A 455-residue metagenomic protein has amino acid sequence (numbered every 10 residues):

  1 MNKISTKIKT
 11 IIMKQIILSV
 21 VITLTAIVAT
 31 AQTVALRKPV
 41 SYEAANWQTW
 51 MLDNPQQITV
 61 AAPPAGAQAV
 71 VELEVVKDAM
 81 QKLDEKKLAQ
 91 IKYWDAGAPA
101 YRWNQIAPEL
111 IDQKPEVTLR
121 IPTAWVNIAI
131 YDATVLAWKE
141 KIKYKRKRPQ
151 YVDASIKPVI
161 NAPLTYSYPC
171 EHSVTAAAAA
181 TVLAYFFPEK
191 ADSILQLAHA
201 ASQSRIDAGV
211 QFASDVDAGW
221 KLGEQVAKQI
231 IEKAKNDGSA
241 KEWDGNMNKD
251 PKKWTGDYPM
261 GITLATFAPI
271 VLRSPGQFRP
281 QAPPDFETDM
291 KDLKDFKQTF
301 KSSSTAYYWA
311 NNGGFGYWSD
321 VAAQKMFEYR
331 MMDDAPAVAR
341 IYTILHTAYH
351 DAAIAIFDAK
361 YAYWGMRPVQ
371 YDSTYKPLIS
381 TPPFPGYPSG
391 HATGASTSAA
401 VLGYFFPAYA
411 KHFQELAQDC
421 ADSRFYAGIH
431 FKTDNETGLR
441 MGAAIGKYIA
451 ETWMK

Functional and structural regions predicted by a protein language model:
M1-T33: Bacterial Sec-dependent N-terminal signal peptides
Q32-K455: Acidic/polar surface patches and capping/hinge elements
